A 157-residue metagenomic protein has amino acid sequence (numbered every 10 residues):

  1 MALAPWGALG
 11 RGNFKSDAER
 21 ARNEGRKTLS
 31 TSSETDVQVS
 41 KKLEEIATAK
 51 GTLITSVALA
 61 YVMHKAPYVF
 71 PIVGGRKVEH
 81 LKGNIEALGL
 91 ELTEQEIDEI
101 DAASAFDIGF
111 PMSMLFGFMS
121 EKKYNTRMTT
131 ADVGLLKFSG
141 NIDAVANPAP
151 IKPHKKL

Functional and structural regions predicted by a protein language model:
M1-R26, L53: Aromatic-lined glycan-binding groove of carbohydrate-active enzymes
A2-A4, Y68-I72: Structural preference for beta-strand elements that scaffold enzyme active sites
L9-R11, H64, K77-V78: Short, solvent-exposed loop/turn segments at secondary-structure junctions
R22-E45, A49, H64, Y68 (+1 more regions): Terminal-tail/helix-coil boundary detector
Q38, T52, R76: Residue-level signal for the nucleotide or nucleotide-sugar donor/cofactor binding architecture
V57: Glycine/threonine-rich phosphate-binding loop and adjacent beta-strand/alpha-helix elements that clamp
A60-Y61: Hydrophobic, secondary-structure "cap" segments at the distal end of domains
F70-H80: Glycine-rich phosphate-binding active-site loops on the catalytic face of alpha/beta enzymes
